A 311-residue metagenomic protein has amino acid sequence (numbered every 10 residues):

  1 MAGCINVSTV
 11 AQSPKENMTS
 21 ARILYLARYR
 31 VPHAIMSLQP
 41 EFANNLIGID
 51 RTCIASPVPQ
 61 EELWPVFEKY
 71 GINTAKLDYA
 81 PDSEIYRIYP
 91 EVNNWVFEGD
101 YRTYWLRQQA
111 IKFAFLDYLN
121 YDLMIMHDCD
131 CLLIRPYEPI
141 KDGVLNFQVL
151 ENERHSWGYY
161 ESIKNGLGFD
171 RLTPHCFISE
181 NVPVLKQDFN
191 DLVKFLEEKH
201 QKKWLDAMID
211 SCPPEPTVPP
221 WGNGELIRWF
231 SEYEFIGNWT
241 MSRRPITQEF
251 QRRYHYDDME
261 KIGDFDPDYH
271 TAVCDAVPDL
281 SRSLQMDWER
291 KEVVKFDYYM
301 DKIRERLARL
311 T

Functional and structural regions predicted by a protein language model:
A2-S37: N-proximal low-complexity "stem/linker" segments adjacent to membrane-targeting elements
P40-I49: Short, acidic, metal-binding catalytic loop of nucleotide-sugar glycosyltransferases
I49-Q60, Y79-S83: Short beta-strand/loop segment that forms part of the nucleotide-sugar
P65-D117: Active-site-proximal specificity loops/subdomain of glycosyltransferases
M124: Short aromatic/hydrophobic "clamp" motif used to bind/position activated sugar donors
D128-L132: The conserved acidic donor/metal-binding loop of glycosyltransferases
L133-N165: Conserved donor-nucleotide/metal-binding helix-loop-beta segment in metal-dependent transferases, i.e., the alpha-helix
F177-T271: Catalytic core and acceptor-binding pocket of nucleotide-sugar-dependent glycosyltransferases
